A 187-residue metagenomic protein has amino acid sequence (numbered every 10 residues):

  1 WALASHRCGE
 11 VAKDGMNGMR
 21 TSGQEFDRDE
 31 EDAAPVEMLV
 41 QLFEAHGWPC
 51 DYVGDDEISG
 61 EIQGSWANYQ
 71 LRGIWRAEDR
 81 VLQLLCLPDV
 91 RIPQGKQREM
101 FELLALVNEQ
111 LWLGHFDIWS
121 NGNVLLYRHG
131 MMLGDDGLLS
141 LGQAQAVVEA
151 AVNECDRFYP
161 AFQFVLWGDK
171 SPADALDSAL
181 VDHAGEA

Functional and structural regions predicted by a protein language model:
D14-Q41, L87-V90: Terminal, regulation- and interaction-focused segments at domain boundaries
Q41, H46-Y69, G73-L84, D89: Ser/Thr-rich, low-complexity intrinsically disordered terminal regions
L87-V124: Short, internal acidic amphipathic alpha-helical interface segments that mediate docking to partner proteins
G122, L126, M131-A146, P160 (+1 more regions): Well-ordered alpha/beta subsegment
V148-N153: Long, contiguous binding/interaction regions
Q163-A187: Short, highly charged C-terminal tails/helix-capping segments
